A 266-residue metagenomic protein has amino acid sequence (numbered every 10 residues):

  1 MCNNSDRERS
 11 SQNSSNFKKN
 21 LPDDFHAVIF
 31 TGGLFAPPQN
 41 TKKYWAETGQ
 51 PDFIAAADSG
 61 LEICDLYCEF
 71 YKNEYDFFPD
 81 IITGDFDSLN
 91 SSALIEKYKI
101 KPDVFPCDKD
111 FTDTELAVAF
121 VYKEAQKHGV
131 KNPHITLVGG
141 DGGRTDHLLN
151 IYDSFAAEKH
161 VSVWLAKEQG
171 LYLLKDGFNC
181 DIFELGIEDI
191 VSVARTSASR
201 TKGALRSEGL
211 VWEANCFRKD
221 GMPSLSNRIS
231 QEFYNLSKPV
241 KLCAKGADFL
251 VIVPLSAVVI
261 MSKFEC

Functional and structural regions predicted by a protein language model:
C2-E96: N-terminal beta-strand-loop-alpha-helix module at the start of alpha/beta ligand-binding or catalytic domains
I29-T31, D58, V138-G140, L165-A166 (+1 more regions): Short beta-strand segments
P37-Q39, I63, F111-A117, R144-L149: Short glycine/serine/threonine-rich phosphate/pyrophosphate-binding segments that cradle anionic phosphate groups
G49-F53, I100, A156-W164: Structural alpha-beta junctions
L61-I63, S88-S91, F111, R144 (+1 more regions): Short gly/pro/ser/thr-enriched loop/turn and capping motifs at secondary-structure boundaries
I95-H128: Short phosphate-binding loop-to-helix
N132-I182: Anionic-ligand-binding alpha/beta catalytic cores of soluble enzymes and soluble regulatory domains that recognize
L174-C266: Long, charged alpha-helical interface segments
